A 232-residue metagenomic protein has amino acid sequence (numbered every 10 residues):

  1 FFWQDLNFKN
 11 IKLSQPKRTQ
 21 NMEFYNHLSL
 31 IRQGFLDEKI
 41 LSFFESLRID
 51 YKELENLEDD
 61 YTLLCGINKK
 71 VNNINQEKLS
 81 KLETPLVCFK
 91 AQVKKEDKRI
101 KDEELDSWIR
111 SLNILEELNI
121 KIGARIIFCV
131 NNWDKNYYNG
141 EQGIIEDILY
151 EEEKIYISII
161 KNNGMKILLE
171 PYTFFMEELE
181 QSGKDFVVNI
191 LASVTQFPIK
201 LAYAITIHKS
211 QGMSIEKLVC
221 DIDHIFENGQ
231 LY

Functional and structural regions predicted by a protein language model:
F1-Y232: Conserved ATP-binding/catalytic motifs of P-loop helicase motor domains
